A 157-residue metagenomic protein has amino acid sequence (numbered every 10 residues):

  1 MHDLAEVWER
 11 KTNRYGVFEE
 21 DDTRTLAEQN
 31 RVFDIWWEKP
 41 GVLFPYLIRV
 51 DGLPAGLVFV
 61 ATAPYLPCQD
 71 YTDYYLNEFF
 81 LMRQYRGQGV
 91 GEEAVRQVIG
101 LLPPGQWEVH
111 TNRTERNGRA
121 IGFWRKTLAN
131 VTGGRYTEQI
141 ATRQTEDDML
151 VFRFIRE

Functional and structural regions predicted by a protein language model:
M1-E20: A short, well-structured alpha-helix characteristic of acyl/acetyltransferase catalytic modules
V17-P45: Active-site rim helix/loop that mediates acceptor-substrate recognition in acyltransferases
P45-L47, L53-T62, Y75, F80: Conserved beta-strand in the GNAT
L66-Q69, N117-G118: Short glycine/serine/proline-enriched coil/turn segments at secondary-structure junctions
D70-R83, V109: Conserved acetyl-CoA binding element of GNAT-fold acetyltransferases
E78-L81, G87-L101, K126: Conserved acetyl-CoA-binding loop-helix of GNAT-fold acetyltransferases
V109-R125, A141-D147: Conserved beta-strand-loop-alpha-helix junction that forms the acyl-donor binding cleft
N130-E157: C-terminal "cap" of GNAT-fold acetyltransferases
